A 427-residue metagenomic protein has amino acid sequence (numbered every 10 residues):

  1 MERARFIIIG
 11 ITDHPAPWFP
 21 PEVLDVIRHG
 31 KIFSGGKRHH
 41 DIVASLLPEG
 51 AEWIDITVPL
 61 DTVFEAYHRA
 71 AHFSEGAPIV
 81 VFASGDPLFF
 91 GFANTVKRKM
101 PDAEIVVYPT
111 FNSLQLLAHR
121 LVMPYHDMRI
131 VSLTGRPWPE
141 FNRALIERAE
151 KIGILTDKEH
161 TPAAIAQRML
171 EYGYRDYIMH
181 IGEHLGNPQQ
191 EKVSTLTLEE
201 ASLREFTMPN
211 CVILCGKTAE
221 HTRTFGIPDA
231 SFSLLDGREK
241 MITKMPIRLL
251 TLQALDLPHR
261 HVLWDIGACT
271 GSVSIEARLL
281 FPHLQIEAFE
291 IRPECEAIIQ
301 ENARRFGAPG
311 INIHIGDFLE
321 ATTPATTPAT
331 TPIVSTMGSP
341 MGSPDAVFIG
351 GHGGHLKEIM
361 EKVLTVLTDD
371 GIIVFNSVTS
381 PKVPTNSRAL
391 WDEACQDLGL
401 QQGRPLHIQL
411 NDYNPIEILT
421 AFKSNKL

Functional and structural regions predicted by a protein language model:
M1-V106, Q115, H283-I286, E290-R292 (+1 more regions): Class I S-adenosyl-L-methionine
E2-I8, P21-E22, A77-I79, A149-K240: A contiguous loop/helix-start segment that scaffolds small-molecule binding in enzyme catalytic cores
H14-P15, S84-A149, L319, W391 (+3 more regions): Class I SAM-dependent methyltransferase SAM-binding "motif I" and its flanking Rossmann-like core
V212-K217, L410-L427: Core SAM-dependent methyltransferase catalytic element
R260-C269: Conserved class I S-adenosyl-L-methionine
T270-P282: Conserved SAM-binding loop of SAM-dependent methyltransferases across substrates and taxa, primarily the Class I
F281, L367-D369: Helix-to-beta-strand junctions that scaffold the AdoMet/dcAdoMet cofactor pocket in Class I SAM-dependent enzymes
I291-A325, P332-V334, G338-G342: S-adenosyl-L-methionine
